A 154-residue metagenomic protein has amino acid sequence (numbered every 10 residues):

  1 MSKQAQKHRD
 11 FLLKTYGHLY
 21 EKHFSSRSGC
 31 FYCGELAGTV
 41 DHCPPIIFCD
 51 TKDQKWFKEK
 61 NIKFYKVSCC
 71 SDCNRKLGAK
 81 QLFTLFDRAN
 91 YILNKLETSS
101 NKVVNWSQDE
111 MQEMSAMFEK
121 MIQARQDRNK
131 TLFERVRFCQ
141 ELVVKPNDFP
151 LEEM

Functional and structural regions predicted by a protein language model:
M1-G29, W56-N61: Short, charged surface segments at domain edges that flank catalytic/cofactor-binding sites
M1-Q4, N61-V67, R75-M154: Extended charged
L12, S25, Y32-C33, T84 (+2 more regions): Compositionally biased, low-structure terminal segments
Y16, Y20-H23, Y32, H42 (+2 more regions): Sequence-level detector for tyrosine residue identity
G29-K66, Q81-F83: Histidine-centered nuclease catalytic patch
G34, S71-R75: Cys/His-coordinated zinc-binding microdomains
